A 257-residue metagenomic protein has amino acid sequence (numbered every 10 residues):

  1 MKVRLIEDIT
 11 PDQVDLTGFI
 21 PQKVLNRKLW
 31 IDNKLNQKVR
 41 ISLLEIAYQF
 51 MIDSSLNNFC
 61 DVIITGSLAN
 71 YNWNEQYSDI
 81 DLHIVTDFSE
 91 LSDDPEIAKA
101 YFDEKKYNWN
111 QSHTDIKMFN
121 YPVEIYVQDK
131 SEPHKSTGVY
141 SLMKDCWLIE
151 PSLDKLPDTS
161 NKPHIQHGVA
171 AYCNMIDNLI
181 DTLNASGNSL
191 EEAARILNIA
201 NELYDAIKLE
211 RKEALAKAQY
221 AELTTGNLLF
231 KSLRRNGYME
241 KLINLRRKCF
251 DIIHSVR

Functional and structural regions predicted by a protein language model:
M1-R4: Polycationic, low-complexity disordered segments in secreted or periplasmic proteins
I6-S78, V85-R257: Catalytic core of pol beta-like nucleotidyltransferases
